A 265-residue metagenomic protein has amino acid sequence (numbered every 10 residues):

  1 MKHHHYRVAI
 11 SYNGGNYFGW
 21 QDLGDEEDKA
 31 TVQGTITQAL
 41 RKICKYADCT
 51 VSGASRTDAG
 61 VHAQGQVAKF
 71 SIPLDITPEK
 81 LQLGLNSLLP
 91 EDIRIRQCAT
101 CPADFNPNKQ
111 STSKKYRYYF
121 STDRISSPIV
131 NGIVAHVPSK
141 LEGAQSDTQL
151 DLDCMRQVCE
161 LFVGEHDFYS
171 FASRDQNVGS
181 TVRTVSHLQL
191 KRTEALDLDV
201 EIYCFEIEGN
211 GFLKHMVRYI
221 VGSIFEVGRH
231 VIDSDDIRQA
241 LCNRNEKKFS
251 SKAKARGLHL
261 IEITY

Functional and structural regions predicted by a protein language model:
M1-Y265: Structured-RNA-binding interfaces characteristic of tRNA pseudouridine synthases
